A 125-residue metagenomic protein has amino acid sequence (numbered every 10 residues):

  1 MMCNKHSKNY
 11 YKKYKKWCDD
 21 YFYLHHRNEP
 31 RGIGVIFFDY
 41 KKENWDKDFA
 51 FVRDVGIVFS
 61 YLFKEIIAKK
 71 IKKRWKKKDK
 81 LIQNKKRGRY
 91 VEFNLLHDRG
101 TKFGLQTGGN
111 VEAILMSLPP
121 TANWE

Functional and structural regions predicted by a protein language model:
M1-E125: A domain-level signal for the structural core that forms small-molecule/cofactor-binding pockets and catalytic centers
